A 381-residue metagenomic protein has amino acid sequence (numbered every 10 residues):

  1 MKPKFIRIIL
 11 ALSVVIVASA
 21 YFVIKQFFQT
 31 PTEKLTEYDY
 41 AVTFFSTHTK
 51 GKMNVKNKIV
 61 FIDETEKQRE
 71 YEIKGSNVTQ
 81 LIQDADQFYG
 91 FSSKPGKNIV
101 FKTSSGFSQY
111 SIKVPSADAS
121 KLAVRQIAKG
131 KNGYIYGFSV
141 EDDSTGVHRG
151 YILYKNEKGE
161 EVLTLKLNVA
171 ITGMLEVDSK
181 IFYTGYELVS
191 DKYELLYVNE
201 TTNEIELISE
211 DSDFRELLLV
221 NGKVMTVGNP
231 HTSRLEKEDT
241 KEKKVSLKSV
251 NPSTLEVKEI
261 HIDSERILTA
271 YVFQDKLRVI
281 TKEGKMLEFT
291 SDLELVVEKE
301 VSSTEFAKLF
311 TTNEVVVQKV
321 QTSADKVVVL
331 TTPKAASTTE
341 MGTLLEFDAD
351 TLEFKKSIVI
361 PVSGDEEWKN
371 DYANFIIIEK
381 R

Functional and structural regions predicted by a protein language model:
M1-Y134, E367-R381: N-terminal "mature head" segments of proteins
F27-K34, I73-Q87, A117-K131, K166-S179 (+4 more regions): Repeated scaffold domains used in trafficking and secretory/extracellular systems, primarily beta-propellers
L35-N54, T79-V100, I127-G146, G173-V189 (+3 more regions): Short beta-strand elements that form the blades of beta-propeller/WD-repeat-like and other beta-sheet-rich scaffold
K56-I62, F101-S104, R149-E157, E194-T201 (+2 more regions): Beta-propeller blade signature
L122-A123, V147-R149, D191-K192, E314-V316 (+1 more regions): Short, surface-exposed coil-to-beta transition loops
V140, G150-L153, E161, I171: Polar, acidic low-complexity tracts enriched in Ser/Thr/Gln/Glu with frequent Gly/Pro and Thr-Pro motifs
E157-E314: Acidic, serine/threonine- and glycine-rich low-complexity intrinsically disordered segments that serve as flexible
V315-V362: C-terminal structured domain segments
